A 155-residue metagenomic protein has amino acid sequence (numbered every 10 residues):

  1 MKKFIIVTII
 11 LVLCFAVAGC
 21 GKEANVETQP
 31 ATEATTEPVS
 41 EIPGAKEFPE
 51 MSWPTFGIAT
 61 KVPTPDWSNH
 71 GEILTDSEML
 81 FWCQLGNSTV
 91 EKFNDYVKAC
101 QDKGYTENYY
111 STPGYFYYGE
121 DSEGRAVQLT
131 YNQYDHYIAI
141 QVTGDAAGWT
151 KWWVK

Functional and structural regions predicted by a protein language model:
M1-F4, G21: Positively charged n-region of N-terminal signal peptides that target proteins for export
I5-V12: Sec-dependent signal peptide hydrophobic core
V12-C14, G86: Compositionally biased amphipathic helical and low-complexity segments enriched in hydrophobic
F15-G19: C-terminal motif of bacterial Sec signal peptides marking the signal peptidase cleavage site
G21-K155: An acidic-aromatic pocket/loop used at catalytic or ligand-binding sites
